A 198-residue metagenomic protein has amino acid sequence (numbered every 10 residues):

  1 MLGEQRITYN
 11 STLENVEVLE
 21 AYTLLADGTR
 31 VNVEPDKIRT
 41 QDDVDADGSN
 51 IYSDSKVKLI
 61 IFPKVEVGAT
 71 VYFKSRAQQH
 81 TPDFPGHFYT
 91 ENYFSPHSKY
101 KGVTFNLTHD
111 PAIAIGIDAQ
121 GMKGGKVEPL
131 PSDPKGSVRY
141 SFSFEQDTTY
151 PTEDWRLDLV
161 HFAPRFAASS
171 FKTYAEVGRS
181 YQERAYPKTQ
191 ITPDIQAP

Functional and structural regions predicted by a protein language model:
M1-N15, K56-I61, S75: Ligand-binding face of N-terminal immunoglobulin V-set domains in extracellular IgSF glycoproteins
L2, N32-V33, H80-F84: Short, solvent-exposed secondary-structure capping/transition elements
I7-R39, Y100-I115: Solvent-exposed beta-hairpin/edge-strand motifs
E14-V16, S53-S55, S98-Y100, K135: Short solvent-exposed loop/turn micro-motifs enriched in small/polar/acidic residues
Y22, K74-R76: Short, acidic/charged, Gly/Pro-enriched secondary-structure junctions
Q41-S55, D83-P85: Edge strands and adjacent loops of beta-rich recognition modules
F62, E66, Q78-Y89, Y93-P198: Secretory-pathway-linked proteins and extracytosolic
V71: Globin-like tetrapyrrole-binding proteins
